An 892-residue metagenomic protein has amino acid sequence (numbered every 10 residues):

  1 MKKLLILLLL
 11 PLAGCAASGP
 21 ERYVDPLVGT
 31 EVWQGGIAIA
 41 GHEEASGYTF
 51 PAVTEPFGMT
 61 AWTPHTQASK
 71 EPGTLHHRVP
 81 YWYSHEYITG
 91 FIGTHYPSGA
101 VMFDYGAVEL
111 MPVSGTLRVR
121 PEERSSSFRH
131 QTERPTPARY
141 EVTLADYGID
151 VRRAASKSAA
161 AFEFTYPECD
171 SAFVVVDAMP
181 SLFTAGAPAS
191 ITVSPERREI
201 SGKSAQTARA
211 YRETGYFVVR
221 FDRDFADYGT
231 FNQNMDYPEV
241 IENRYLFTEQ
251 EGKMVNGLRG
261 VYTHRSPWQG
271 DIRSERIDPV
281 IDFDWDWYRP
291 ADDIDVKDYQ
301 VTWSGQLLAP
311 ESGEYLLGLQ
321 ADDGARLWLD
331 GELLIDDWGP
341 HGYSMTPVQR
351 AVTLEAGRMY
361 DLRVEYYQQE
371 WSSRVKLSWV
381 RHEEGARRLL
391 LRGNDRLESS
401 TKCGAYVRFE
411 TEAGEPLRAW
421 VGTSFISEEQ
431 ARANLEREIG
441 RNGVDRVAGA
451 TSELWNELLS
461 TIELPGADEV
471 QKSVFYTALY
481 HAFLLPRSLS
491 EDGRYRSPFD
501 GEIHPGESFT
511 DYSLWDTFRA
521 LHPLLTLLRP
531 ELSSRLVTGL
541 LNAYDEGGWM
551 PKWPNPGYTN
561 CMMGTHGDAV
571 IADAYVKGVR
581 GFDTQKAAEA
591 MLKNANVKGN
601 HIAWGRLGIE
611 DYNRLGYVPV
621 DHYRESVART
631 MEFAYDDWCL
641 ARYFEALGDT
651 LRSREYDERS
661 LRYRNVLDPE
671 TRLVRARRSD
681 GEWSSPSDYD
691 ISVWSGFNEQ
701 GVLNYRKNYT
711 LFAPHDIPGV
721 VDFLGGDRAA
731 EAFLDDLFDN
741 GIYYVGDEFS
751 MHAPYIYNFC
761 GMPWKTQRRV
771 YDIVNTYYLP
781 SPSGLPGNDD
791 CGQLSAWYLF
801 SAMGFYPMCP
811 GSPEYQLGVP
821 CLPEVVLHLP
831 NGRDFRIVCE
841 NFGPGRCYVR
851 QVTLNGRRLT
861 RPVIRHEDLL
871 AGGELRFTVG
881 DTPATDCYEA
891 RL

Functional and structural regions predicted by a protein language model:
M1-L4, I717: Positively charged n-region of N-terminal signal peptides that target proteins for export
L4-A13: Sec-dependent N-terminal signal peptides
A17-Y245, Q250-K253, R396-A569, Y575-M631 (+11 more regions): Accessory carbohydrate-recognition regions in carbohydrate-active enzymes
Y140, A172-V174, G313-Y315, D323-A325 (+3 more regions): Short beta-strand/loop motifs in extracellular/secreted proteins, especially within beta-sandwich accessory domains
L144-D146, E249, R265-P267, W379-H382 (+2 more regions): Short acidic, glycine-rich loop/turn motifs
I241-L316, Q320-D395: Extracellular/secretory pathway-exposed regions associated with glycan biology
W328-G331, P830, L854-R857: Short strand-turn-strand beta-turns centered on an Asx-Gly dipeptide
D636: ATP-dependent phospho-/nucleotidyl transfer catalytic cores
